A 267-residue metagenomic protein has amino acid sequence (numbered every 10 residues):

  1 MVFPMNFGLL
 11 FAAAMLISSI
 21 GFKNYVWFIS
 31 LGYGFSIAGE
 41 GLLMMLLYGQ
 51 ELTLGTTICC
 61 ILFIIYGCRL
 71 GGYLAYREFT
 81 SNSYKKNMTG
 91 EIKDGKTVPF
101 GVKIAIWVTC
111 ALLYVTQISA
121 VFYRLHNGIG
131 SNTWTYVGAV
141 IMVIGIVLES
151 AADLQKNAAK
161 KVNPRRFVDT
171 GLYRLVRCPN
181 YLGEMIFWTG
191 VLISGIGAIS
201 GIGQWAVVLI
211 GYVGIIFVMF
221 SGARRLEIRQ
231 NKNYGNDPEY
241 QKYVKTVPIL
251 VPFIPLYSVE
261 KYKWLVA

Functional and structural regions predicted by a protein language model:
V2-A14, G21-N24, S36-C68, Q117-Q155 (+1 more regions): Hydrophobic transmembrane alpha-helices
V2-I20, S30, N82, K86-D94: Proteins with a high burden of low-complexity, intrinsically disordered sequence enriched in S/T/G/P/A and R, requiring
Y25-I37, N82-A105, R166-Y173: Juxtamembrane helix-capping/reentrant segments at transmembrane boundaries
I29-L31, F100-L113, R177-E184: Select subsegments of transmembrane alpha-helices in polytopic membrane proteins, especially boundary-proximal
G55-T97: A basic- and aromatic-enriched beta-loop-alpha substructure that forms the phosphate/nucleotide- and DNA/RNA-contacting
Y66, L70-L74, S81-S83, F100-L112 (+2 more regions): Membrane-interface module
K86-I129, T135-M142: PAPS-dependent sulfotransferase catalytic domain
